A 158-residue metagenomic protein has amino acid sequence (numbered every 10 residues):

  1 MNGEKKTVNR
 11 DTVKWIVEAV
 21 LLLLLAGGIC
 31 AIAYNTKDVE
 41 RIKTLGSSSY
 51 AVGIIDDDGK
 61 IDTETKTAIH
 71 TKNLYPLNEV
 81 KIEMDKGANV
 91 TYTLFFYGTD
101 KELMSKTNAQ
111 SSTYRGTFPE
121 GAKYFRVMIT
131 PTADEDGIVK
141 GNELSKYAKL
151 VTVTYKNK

Functional and structural regions predicted by a protein language model:
T7-L22: N-terminal Sec-pathway targeting helices
L24-L74, A133, I138-K158: Glycan-recognition and processing domains
I55-D56, L94-T99, T130-T132: Core beta-strand residues in small-molecule sensory/regulatory alpha/beta domains
E64, N89-F96, R126, S145-Y147: Extracellular or exported targeting regions of proteins
H70-Y92, Y114-F118: Extra-cytoplasmic beta-strand recognition segments
N78-E83, F118-G137: Noncatalytic modules at the cell exterior or secretory-pathway interfaces, chiefly beta-strand-rich lectin/adhesion
K86-Y114: Extracellular ligand-binding interfaces
